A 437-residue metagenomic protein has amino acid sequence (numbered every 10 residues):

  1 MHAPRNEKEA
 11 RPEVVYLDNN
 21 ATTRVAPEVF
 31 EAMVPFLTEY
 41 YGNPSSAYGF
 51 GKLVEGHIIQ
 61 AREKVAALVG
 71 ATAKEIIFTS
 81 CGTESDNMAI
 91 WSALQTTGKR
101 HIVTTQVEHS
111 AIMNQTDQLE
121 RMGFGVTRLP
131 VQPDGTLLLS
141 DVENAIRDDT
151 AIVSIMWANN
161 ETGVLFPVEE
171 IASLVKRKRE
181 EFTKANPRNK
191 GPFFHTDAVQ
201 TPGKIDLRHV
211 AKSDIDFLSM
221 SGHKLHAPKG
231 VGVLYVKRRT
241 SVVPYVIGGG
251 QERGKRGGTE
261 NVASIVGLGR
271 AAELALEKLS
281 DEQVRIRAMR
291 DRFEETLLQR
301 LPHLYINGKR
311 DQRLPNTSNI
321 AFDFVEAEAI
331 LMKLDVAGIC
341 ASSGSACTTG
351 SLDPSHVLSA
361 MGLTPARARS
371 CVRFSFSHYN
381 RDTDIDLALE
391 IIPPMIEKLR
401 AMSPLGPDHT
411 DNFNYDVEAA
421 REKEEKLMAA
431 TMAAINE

Functional and structural regions predicted by a protein language model:
M1-E437: Pyridoxal 5′-phosphate
